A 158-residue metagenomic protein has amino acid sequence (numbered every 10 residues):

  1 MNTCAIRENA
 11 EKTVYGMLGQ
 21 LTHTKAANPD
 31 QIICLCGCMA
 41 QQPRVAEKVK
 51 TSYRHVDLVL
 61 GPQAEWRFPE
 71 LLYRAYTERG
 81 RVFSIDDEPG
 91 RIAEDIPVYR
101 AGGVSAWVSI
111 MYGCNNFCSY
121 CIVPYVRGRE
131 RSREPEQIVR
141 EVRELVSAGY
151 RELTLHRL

Functional and structural regions predicted by a protein language model:
M1-L158: Proteins enriched for Cys/Gly/acidic motifs involved in redox and nucleic-acid/cofactor modification
